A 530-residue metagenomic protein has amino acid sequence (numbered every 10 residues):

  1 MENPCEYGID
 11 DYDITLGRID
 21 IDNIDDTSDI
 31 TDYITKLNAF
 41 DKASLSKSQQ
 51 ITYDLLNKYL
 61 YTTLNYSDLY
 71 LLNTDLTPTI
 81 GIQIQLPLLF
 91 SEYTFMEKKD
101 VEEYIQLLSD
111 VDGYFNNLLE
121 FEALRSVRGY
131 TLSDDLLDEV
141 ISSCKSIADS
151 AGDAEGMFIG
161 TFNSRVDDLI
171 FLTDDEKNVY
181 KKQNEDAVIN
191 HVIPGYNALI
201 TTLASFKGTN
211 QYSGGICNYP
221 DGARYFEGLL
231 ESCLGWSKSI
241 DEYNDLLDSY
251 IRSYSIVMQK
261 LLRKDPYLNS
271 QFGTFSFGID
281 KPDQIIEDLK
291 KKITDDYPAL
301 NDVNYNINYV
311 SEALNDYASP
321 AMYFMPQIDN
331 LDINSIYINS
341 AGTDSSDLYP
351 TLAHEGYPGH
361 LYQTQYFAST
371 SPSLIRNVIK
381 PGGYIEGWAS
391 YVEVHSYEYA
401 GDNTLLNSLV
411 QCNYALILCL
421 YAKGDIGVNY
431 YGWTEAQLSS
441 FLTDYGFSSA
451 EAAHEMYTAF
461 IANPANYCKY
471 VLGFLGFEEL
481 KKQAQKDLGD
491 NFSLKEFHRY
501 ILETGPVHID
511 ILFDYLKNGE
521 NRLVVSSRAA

Functional and structural regions predicted by a protein language model:
M1-A530: N-terminal maturation segment of proteins
